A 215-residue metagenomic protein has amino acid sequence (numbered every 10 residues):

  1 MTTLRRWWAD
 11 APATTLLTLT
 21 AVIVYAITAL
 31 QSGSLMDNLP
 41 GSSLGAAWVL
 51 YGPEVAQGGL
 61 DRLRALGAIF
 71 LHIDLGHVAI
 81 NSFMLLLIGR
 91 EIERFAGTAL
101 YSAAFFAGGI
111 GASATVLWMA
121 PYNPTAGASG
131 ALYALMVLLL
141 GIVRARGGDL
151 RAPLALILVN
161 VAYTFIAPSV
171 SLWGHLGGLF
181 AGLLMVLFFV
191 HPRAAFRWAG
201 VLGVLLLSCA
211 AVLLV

Functional and structural regions predicted by a protein language model:
M1-A9, F165-V215: C-terminal transmembrane module of polytopic alpha-helical membrane proteins
R6-W7, P53-G59, A145-D149: Helix-boundary and loop/linker segments of multi-pass membrane transporters
A13-A126, F165-V170: N-terminal TM1-TM2 helical hairpin plus the immediately adjacent luminal interfacial "cap"
A26, L117-W118, G147, L183 (+1 more regions): Membrane-embedded alpha-helical segments of multi-pass transporters/permeases
A79-A99, F106-A107, Y133-A145, F180-V190: Membrane-interfacial alpha-helical segments at the cytosolic side of multi-pass membrane proteins
F105-G108, A152-A162, A199-L207: Central hydrophobic cores of alpha-helical transmembrane segments in multi-pass integral membrane proteins
P121-L138, L172-G174: Membrane-interface micro-motifs in multi-pass membrane enzymes
L139-A167: Multi-pass alpha-helical transmembrane bundles in non-GPCR membrane proteins that perform intramembrane catalysis
